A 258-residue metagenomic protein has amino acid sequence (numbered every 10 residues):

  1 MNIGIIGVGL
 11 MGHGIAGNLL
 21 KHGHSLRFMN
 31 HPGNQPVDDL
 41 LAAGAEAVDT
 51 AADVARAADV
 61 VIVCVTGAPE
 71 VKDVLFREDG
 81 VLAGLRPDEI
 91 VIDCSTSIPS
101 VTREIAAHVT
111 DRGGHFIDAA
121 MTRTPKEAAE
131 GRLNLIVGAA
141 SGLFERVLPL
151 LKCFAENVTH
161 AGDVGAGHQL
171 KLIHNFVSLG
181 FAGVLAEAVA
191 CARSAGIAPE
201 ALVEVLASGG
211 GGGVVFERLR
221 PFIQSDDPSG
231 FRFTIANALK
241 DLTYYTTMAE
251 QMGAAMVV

Functional and structural regions predicted by a protein language model:
M1-V63, E89, C94: NAD(P)+-binding Rossmann beta1-loop-alpha1 motif at the extreme N-terminus of oxidoreductases
I15-L19, I105, L150, C191: Hydrophobic residues within alpha-helices that form the first helical element adjacent to the glycine-rich loop
L26, A47, H115-I117, V158 (+2 more regions): Hydrophobic beta-strand scaffold residues
T50-R56, V60, A68-L133: Rossmann-like NAD(P)(H) cofactor-binding subdomain of soluble oxidoreductases
T96-L179: Rossmann-fold dinucleotide-binding core
G165-V258: Helical "substrate-binding/catalytic lid" subdomain of Rossmann-like NAD(P)-dependent dehydrogenases/reductases
